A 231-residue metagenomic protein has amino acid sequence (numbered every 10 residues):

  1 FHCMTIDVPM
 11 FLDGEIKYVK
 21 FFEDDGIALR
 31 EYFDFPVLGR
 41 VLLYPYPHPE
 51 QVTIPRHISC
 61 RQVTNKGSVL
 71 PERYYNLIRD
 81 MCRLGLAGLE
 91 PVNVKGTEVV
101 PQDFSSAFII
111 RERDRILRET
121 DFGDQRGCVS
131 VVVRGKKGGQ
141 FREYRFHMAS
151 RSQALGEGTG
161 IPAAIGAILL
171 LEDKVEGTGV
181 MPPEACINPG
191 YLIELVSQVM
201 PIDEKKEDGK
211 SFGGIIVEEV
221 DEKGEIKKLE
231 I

Functional and structural regions predicted by a protein language model:
F1-I231: C-terminal catalytic/substrate-binding lobe primarily of soluble NAD(P)-dependent oxidoreductases
